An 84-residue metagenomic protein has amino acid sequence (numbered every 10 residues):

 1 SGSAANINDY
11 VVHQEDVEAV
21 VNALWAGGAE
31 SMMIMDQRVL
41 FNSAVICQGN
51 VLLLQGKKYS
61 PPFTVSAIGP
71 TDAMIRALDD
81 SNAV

Functional and structural regions predicted by a protein language model:
S1-V84: Core subunits and conserved enzymes of cellular information-processing and envelope-translocation systems across
